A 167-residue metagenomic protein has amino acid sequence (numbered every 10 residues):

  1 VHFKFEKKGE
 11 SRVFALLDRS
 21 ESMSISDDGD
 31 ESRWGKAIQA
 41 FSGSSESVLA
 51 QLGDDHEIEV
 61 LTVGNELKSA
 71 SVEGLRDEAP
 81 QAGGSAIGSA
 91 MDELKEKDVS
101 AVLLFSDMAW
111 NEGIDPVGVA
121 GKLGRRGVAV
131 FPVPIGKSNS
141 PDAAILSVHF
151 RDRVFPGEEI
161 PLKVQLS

Functional and structural regions predicted by a protein language model:
V1-S167: N-linked glycosylation sequons
